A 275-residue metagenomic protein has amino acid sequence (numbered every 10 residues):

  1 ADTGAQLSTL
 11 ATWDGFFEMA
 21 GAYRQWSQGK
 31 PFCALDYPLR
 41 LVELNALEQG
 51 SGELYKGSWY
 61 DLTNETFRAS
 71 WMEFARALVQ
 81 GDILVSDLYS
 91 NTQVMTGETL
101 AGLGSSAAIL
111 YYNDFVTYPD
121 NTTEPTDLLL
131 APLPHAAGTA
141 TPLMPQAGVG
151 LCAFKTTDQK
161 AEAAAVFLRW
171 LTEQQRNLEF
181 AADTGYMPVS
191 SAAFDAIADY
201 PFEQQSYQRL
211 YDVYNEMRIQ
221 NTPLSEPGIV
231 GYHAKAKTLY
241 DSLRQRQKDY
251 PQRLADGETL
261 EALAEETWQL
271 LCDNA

Functional and structural regions predicted by a protein language model:
A1-Q6, F17, D36-G57, P145-F154 (+1 more regions): Periplasmic solute-binding protein
D2, Q6-T9, G52-S70, D120-T122 (+1 more regions): Short, solvent-exposed loop/beta-turn-alpha elements that line the ligand-binding surface or hinge of extracytoplasmic
W13, F17-Y23, G57-L88, L133: Glycine-centered hinge/linker elements that transmit conformational signals in sensory and ligand-binding systems
F17-A22, V79, L88-G102, Q245-K248 (+1 more regions): Short helices/loops that flank or line small-molecule/ion binding pockets
R24-Y37, E173-T184, D273-N274: Bilobed periplasmic-binding protein-like "clamshell/Venus-flytrap" ligand-binding domains
L100-S105, L110-Y112: Paired acidic/hydrophobic, glycine-rich loop segments that form the ligand-binding mouth/hinge of periplasmic-binding
P119-A192: Extracytoplasmic/periplasmic substrate-recognition and gating elements
D195-A198, F202-A275: Conserved C-terminal helix/tail region of periplasmic/extracytoplasmic solute-binding proteins
